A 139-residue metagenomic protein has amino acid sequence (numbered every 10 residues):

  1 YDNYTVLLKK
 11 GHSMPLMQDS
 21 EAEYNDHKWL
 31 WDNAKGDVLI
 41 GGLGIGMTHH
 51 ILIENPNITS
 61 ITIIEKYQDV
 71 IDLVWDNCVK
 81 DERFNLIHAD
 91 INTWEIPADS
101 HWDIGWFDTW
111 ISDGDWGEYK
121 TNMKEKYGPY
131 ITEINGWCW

Functional and structural regions predicted by a protein language model:
Y1-D37: Class I S-adenosylmethionine
A22-W139: The AdoMet/dcAdoMet-binding core of the Class I SAM-like
